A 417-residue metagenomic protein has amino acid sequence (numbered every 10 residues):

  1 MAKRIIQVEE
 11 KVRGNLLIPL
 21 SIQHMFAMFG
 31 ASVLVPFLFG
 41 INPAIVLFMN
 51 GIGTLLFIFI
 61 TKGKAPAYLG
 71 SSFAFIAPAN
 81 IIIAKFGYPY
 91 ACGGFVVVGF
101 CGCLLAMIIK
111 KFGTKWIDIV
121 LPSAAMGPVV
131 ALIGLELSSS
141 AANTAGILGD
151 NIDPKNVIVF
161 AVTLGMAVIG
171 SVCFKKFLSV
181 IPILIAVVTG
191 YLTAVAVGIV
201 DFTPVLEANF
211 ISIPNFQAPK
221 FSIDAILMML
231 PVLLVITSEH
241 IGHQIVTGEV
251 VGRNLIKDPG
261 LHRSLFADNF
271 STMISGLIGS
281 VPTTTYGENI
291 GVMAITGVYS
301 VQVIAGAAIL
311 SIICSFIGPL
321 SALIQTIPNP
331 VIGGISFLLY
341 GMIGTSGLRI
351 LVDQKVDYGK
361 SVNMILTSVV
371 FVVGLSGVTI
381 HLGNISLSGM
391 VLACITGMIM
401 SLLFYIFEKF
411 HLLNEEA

Functional and structural regions predicted by a protein language model:
M1-A67, A74-F86: N-terminal signal-anchor module of multipass membrane proteins
M1-P19, F202-N215, E249-I256, R263-S264 (+1 more regions): Intrinsically disordered, low-complexity non-transmembrane regions of multi-pass membrane transporters
R4-N15, F37-I58, P231-V301: Membrane-embedded helical hairpins/re-entrant loop segments and their flanking transmembrane helices within multi-pass
N15-A31, P154-L164, I181-P182, V197 (+2 more regions): Hydrophobic, membrane-embedded alpha-helices of multi-pass small-molecule transporters
I41-L47, G63-F75, I117-M126, S179-L184 (+5 more regions): Short, non-helical or kinked segments that cap or interrupt transmembrane helices
G53-A65, C103-I117, A167-K176, I241-G252 (+2 more regions): C-terminal ends of transmembrane helices
A79-F86, S171, N289-I304, L310-C314: Interfacial segments of multi-pass membrane proteins
A84-T203, A308, I313-E415: Membrane-embedded alpha-helical modules
